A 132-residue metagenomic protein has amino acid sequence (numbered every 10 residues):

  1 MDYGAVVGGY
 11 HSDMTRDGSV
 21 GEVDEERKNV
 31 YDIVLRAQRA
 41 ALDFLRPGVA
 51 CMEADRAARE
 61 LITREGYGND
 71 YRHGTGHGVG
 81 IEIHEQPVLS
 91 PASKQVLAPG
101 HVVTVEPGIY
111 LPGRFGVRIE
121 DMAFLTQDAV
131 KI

Functional and structural regions predicted by a protein language model:
M1-I132: Active-site neighborhoods and metal-handling regions in enzymes and metal-associated proteins
